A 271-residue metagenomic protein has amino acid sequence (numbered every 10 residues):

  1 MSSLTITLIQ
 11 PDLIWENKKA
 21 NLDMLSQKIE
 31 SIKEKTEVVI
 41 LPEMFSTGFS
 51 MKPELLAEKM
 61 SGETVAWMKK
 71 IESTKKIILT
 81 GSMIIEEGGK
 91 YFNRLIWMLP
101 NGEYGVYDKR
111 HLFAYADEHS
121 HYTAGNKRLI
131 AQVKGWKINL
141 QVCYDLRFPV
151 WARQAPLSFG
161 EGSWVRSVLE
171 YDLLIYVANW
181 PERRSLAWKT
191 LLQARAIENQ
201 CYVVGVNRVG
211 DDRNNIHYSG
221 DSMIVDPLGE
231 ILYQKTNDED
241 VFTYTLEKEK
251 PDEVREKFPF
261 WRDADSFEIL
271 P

Functional and structural regions predicted by a protein language model:
S3-L13, N17, R94, D108 (+2 more regions): Active-site-proximal beta-strand elements of phosphoester/diester hydrolases
K18-K19, S26-P100, G162, P181-A194: Cys-nucleophile CN-hydrolase/nitrilase-fold catalytic domain and related Cys-dependent amidase chemistry that acts on
A20-I29, F148-A155: Short, acidic/polar
E58, E86-L169, P181-T190, E253-F260: Active-site catalytic loop in hydrolytic enzyme cores
G62-I77, L146-V241: CN hydrolase (nitrilase-like) catalytic-core segments centered on the catalytic cysteine and neighboring Lys/Glu
G81-M83, R94-W97, L129, S222-I224 (+1 more regions): Short beta-strand scaffold segments in enzyme catalytic cores
E249-P271: A short C-terminal boundary segment appended to hydrolase-like catalytic domains
